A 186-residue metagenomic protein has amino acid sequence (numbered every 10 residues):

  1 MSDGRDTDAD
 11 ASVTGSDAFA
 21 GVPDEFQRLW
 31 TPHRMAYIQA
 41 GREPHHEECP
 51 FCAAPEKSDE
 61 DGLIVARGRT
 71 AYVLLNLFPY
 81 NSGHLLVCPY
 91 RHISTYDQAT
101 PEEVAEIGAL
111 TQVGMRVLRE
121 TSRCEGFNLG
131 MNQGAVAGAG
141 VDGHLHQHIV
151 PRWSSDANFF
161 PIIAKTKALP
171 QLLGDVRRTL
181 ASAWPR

Functional and structural regions predicted by a protein language model:
M1-R186: HIT superfamily nucleotide-processing domains
